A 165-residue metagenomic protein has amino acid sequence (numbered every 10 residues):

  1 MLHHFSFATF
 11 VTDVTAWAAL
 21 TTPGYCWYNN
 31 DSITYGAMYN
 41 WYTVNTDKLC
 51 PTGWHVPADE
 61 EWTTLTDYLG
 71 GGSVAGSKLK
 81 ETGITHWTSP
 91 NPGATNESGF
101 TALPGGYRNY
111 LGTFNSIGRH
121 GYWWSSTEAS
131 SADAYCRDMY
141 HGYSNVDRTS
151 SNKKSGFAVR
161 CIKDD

Functional and structural regions predicted by a protein language model:
M1-D165: Conserved positions within compact, well-structured domain cores
